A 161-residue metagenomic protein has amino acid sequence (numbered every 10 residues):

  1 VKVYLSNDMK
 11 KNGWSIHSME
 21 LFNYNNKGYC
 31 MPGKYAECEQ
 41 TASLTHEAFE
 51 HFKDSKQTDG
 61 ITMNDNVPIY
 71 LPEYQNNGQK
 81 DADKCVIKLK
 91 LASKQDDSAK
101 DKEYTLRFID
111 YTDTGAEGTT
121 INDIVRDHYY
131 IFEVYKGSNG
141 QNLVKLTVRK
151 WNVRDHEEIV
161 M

Functional and structural regions predicted by a protein language model:
K2-R126, E158-M161: Tryptophan-paired
S6, E133-Y135: Structured loops at beta-to-helix junctions and adjacent beta-edge loops in soluble globular domains
I124, Y135-M161: Intrinsically disordered, low-complexity repeat and linker tracts
